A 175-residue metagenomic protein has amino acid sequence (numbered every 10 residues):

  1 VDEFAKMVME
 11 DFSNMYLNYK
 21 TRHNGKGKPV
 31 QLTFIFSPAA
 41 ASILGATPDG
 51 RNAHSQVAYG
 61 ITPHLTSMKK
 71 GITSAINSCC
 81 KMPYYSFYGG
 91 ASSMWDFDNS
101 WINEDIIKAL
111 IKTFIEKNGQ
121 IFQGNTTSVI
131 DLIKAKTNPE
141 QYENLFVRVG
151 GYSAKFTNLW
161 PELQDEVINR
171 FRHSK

Functional and structural regions predicted by a protein language model:
V1-K175: Acidic, glycine-enriched catalytic cores built around paired aspartates
